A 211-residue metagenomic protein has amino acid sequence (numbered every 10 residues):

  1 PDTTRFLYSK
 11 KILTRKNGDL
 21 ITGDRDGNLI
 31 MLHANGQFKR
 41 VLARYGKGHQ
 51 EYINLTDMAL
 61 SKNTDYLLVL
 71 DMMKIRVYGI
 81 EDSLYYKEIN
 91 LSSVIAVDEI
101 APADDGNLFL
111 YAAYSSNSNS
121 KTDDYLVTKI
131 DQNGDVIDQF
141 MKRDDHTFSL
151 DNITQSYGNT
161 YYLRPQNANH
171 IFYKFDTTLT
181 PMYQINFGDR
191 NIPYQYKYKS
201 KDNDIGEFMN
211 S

Functional and structural regions predicted by a protein language model:
P1-S211: Eukaryotic scaffold repeat domains enriched in small/polar residues
